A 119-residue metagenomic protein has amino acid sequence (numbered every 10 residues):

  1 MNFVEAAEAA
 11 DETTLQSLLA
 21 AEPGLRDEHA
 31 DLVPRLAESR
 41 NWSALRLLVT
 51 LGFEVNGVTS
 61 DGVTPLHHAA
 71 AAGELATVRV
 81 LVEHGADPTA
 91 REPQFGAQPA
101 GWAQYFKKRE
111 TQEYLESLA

Functional and structural regions predicted by a protein language model:
M1-E5, Q104-A119: Ankyrin-repeat-protein effector appendages
M1-F3, R26-R35, V58-T64, R91-Q98: Ankyrin-repeat boundary/"N-cap" motif
M1-T50: Intrinsically disordered, low-complexity regulatory segments in ankyrin-centric signaling systems
E5-A10, R35-N41, H68-E74, W102-K108: Ankyrin repeat A-helix N-terminal signature
T14, S43-A44, A76-T77, E110-Y114: Conserved ankyrin/ankyrin-like repeat signature
S17-G24, R46-E54, V80-D87, E116-A119: Ankyrin repeat domain, specifically the short helix-to-loop turn at the C-terminus of the second helix of each repeat
N41-V63, H68: Short hydrophobic interaction/assembly module
D61-Q98: Ankyrin-repeat and related helical/solenoid repeat scaffolds used for protein-protein interactions
